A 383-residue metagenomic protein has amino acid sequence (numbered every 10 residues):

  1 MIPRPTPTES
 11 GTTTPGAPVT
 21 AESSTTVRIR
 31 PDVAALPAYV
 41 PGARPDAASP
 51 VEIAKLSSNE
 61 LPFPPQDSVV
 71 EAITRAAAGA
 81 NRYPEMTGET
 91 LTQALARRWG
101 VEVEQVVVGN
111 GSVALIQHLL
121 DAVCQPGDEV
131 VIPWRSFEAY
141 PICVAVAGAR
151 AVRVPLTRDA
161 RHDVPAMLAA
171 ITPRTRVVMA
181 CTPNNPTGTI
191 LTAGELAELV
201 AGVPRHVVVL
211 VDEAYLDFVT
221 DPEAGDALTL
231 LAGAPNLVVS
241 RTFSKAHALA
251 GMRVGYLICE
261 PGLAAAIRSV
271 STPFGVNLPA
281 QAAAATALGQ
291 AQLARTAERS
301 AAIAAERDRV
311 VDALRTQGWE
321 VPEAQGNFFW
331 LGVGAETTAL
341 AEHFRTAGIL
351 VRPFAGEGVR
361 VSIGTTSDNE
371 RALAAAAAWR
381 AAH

Functional and structural regions predicted by a protein language model:
I2-P5, E9, T20, E342-H383: PLP-dependent enzyme catalytic core of the Aspartate aminotransferase-like
I2-R82, H383: N-terminal "arm"/small-domain region of PLP-dependent enzymes with the aminotransferase-like
E89, V103-G127, G255: Conserved beta-loop-alpha segment that forms the PLP phosphate-binding cup at the N-terminus of a helix
A122-A180: PLP-dependent aminotransferase-like
A145, H162-P173, P186-V209, E213-A246: Active-site pre-lysine segment of PLP-dependent enzymes
N236-R315, W319-P322: PLP-dependent aminotransferase class I/II
I303-A304, D308, D312-A347, I363: Conserved PLP-binding catalytic core of the aspartate aminotransferase-like
